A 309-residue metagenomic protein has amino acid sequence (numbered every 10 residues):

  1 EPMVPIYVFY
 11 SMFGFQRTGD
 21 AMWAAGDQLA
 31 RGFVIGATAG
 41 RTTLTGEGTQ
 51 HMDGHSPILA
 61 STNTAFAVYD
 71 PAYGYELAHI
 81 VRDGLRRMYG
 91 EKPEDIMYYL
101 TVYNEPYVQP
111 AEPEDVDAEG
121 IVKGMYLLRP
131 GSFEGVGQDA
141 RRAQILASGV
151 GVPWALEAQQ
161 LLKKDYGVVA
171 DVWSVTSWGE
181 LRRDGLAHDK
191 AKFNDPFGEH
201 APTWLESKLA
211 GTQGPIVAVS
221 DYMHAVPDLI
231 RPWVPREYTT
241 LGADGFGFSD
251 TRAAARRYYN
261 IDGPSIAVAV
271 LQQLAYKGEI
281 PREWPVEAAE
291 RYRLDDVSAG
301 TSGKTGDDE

Functional and structural regions predicted by a protein language model:
E1-F13, F33-G36, A147: A short, small-residue-rich loop immediately preceding and capping a beta-strand
E1-P2, A24-L29, L59-N63, R231-W233: Alpha-helix C-terminal capping segments
G19: Carboxylate/His-rich catalytic cores and anion/metal-binding grooves
G32, T38-D53, S61, V68 (+2 more regions): Thiamine diphosphate
